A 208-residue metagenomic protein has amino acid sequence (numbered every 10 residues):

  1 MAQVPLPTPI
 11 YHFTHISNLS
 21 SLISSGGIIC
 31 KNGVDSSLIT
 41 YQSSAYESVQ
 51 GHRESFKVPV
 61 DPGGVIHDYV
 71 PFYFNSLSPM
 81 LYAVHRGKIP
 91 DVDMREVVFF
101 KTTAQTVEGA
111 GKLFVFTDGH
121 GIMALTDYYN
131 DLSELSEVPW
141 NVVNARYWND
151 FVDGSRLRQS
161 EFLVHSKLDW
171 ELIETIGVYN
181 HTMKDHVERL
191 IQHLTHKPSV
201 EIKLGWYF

Functional and structural regions predicted by a protein language model:
M1-P71, S78-F208: Active-site-proximal loop/hinge segments that shape catalytic or ion-binding/gating pockets
